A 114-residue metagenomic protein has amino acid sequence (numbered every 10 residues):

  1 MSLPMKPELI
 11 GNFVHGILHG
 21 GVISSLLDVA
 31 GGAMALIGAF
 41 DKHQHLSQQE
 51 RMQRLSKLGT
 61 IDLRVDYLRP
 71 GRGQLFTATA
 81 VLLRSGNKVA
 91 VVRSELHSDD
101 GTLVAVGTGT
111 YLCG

Functional and structural regions predicted by a protein language model:
M1-L18: Catalytic strand-loop segment that frames the active site of acyl-thioester-processing enzymes
K6-I10, V29-G32, D41: Short, charged/polar surface micro-motifs in flexible loops or helix N-caps
E8-I10, L63, S94: A broad detector of the eukaryotic-type serine/threonine protein kinase catalytic domain
V14-L36, T60: Compact, glycine-rich, soluble single-domain proteins
M34-T77: Hydrophobic beta-strand-centered segment that forms part of the acyl-chain substrate-binding groove
K57, Y67-R93, H97-V104: Beta-rich strand-turn-strand
Y111-C113: A short acidic/small-residue loop/turn micro-motif
